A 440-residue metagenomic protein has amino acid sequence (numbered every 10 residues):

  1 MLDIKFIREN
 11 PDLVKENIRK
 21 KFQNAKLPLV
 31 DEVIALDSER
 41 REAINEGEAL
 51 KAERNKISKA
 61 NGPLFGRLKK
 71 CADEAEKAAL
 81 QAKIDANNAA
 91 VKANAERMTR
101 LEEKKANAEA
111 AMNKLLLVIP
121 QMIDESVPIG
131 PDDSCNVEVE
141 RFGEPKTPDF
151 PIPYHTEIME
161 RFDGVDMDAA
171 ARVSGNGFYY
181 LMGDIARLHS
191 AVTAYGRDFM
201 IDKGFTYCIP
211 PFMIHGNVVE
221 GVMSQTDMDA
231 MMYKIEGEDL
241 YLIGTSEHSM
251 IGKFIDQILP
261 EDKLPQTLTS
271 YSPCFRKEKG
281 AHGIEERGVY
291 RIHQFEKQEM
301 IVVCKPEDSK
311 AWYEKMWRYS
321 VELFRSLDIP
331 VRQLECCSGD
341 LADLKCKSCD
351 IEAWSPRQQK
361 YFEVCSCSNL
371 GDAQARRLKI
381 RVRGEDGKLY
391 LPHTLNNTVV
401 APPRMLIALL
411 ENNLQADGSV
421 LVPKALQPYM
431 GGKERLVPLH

Functional and structural regions predicted by a protein language model:
M1-P145, E160, G164: N-terminal alpha-helical targeting/anchoring segments
L27, R141-H440: TRNA-recognition modules of translation machinery and tRNA-sensing kinases, especially anticodon-binding
